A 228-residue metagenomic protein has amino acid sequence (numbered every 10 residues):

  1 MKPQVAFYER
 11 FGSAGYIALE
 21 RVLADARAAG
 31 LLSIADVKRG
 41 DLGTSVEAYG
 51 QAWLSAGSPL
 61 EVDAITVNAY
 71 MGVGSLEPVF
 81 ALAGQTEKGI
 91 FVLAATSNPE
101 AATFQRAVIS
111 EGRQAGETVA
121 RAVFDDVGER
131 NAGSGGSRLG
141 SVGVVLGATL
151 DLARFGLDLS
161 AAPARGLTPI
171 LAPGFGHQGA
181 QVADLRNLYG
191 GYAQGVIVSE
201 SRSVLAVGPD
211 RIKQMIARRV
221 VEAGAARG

Functional and structural regions predicted by a protein language model:
M1-P3, S33-A35, D63-V67, I90-A94 (+3 more regions): Hydrophobic faces of well-ordered beta-strands that scaffold small-molecule active sites in alpha/beta enzyme cores
P3-S58, L150-R154: N-terminal active-site wall of soluble small-molecule enzyme domains
Q4-Y8, K38-L42, N68-Y70, A95-P99 (+3 more regions): Active-site beta-loop-alpha junctions enriched in small/polar residues
A18-V22, Y49, W53, E61 (+5 more regions): A general structural detector for well-ordered alpha-helical segments in enzyme core domains, enriched
L23-R27, A83-G84, G128, G156-A164 (+2 more regions): Surface-exposed amphipathic alpha-helices with a cationic face
V37, D41-V145: Conserved anion-binding
A148-S199, S203: A C-terminal functional module that forms or caps the active site or interfaces directly with catalytic machinery
L185-G195, A206-G228: C-terminal helical cap(s) of enzyme catalytic domains, especially alpha/beta-barrels
